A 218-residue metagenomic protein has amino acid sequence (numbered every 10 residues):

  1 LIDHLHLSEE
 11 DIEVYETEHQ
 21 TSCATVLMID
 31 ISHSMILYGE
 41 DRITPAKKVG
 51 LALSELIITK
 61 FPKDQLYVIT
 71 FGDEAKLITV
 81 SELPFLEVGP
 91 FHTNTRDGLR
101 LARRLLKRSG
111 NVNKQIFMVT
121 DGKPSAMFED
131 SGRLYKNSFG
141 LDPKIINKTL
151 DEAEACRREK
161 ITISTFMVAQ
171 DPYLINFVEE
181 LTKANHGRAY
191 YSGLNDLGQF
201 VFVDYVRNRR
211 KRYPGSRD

Functional and structural regions predicted by a protein language model:
L1-V26, H33-G39, P62: Acidic, polar low-complexity linker/tail segments
Y15-H19, V68, K107-S109: Replace "in large, NTP-powered and nucleic-acid-processing enzymes" with "in large, NTP-powered factors and other
L27, V68-T70, I116-M118, I163-M167: Structural beta-sheet core signal
I36, K76-V80, P124-E129, Y173-N176 (+1 more regions): Switch/connector loops and helix/strand junctions flanking conserved nucleotide-binding motifs in nucleotide-processing
T44-F61, V68-I69: An active-site-proximal "capping" alpha-helix that borders the catalytic cofactor pocket
L66, A75-I78, L83-M118, K123-M127 (+2 more regions): Von Willebrand factor
L83, T162-S216: Von Willebrand factor A/integrin I-like adhesion domains
V88-T93, G122-A184: VWA/integrin I-like adhesion module and closely mimicked acidic/polar interface patches used
